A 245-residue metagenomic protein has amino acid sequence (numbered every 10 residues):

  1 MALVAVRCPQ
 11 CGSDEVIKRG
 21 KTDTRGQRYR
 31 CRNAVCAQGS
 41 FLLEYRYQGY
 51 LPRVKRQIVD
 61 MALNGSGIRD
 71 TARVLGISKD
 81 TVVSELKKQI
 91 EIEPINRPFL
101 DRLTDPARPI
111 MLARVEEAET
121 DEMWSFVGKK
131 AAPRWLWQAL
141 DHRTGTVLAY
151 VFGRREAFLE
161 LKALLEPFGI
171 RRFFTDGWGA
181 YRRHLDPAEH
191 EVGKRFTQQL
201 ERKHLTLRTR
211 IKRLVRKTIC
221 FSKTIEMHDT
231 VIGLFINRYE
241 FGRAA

Functional and structural regions predicted by a protein language model:
M1-A245: Residue-level recognition of single "structural anchor" positions that define or cap local secondary structure
